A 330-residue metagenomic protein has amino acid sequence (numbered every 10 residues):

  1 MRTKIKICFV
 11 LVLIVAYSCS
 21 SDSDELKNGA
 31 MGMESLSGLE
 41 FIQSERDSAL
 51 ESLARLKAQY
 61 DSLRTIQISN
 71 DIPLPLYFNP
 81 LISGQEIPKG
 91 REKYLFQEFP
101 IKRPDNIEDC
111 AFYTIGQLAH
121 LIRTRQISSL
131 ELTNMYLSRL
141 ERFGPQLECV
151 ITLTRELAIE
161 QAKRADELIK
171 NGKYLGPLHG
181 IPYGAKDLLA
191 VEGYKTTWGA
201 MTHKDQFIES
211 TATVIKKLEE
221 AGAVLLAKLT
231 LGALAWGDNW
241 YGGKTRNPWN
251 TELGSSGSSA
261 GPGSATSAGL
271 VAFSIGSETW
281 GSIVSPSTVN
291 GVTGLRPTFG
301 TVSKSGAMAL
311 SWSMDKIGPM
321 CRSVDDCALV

Functional and structural regions predicted by a protein language model:
K4-V10: Sec-dependent signal peptide recognition, specifically the positively charged N-region followed immediately by
K27-L56: N-terminal mature-domain "stem" immediately C-terminal to a signal peptide or N-terminal signal-anchor/transmembrane
Q43, L53-W280, T298: Gly/Ser-rich catalytic/binding loops embedded in alpha/beta enzyme cores
V284-N290: Structural signature of FAD isoalloxazine-binding scaffolds in flavoprotein oxidoreductases
F299-V330: A short core secondary-structure module
